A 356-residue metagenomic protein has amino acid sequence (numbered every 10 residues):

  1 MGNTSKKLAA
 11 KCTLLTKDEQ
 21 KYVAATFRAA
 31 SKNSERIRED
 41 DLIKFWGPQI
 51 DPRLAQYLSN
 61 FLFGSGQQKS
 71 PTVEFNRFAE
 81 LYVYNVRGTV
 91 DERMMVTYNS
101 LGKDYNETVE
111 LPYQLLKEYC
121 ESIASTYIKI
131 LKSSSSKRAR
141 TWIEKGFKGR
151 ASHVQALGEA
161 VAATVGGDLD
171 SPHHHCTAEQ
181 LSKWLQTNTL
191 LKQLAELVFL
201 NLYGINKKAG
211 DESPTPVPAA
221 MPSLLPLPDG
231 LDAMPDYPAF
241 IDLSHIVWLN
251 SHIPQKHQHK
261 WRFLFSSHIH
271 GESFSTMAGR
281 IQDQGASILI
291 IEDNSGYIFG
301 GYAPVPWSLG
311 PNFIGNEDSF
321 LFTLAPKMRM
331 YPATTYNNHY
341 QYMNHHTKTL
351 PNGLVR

Functional and structural regions predicted by a protein language model:
T4-S34, D41-F63, R77-N85, M95 (+1 more regions): Phosphate-recognition beta-domain surfaces
E35, P71: Flexible coil/turn residues that form the inter-helical turn or adjacent wing/linker of helix-turn-helix
Q67-Q68: Acidic, polar low-complexity intrinsically disordered regions
